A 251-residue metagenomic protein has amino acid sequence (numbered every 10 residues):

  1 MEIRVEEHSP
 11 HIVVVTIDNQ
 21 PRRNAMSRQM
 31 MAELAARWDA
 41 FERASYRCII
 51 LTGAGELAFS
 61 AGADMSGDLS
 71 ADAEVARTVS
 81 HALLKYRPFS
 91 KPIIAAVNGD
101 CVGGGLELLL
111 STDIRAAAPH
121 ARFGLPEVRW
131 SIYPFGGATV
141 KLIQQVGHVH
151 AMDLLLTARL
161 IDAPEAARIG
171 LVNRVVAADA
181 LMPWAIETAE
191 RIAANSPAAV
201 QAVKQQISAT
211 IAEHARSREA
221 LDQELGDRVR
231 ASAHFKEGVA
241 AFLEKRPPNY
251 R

Functional and structural regions predicted by a protein language model:
M1-E56: Conserved CoA-thioester-binding segment of acyl-CoA-metabolizing enzymes
V15, N19, L34, L51 (+6 more regions): Terminal peptide-recognition signature
Q29, E33, W184, A202 (+2 more regions): Charged catalytic carboxylate motif
A32, G53-P88, C101, S131 (+1 more regions): Glycine- (often His-adjacent) and acidic-residue-rich active-site loop that binds/positions the CoA thioester
R87-A198, E224-D227, A231-S232, E237-A240 (+1 more regions): Crotonase-fold acyl-CoA enzyme core
K204-E213: Short, charged, surface-exposed hinge/linker loops at domain edges that act as mobile lids or interdomain connectors
I211, P247-R251: Short C-terminal tail/terminal secondary-structure segment of NAD(P)H-dependent dehydrogenase/reductase domains
